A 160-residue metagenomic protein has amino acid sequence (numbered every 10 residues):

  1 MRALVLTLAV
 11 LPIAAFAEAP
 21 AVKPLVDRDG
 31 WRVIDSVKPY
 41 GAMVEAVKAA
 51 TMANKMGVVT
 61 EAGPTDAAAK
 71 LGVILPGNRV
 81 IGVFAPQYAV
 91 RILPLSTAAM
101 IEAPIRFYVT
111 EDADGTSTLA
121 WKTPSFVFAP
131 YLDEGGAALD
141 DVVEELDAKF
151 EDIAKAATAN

Functional and structural regions predicted by a protein language model:
M1-L4: Positively charged n-region of N-terminal signal peptides that target proteins for export
P12-A17: N-terminal signal peptide c-region/cleavage motif recognized by signal peptidases
E18-I81: N-terminal secretory signal peptides
M43, V47, P64, A89 (+2 more regions): Stable alpha-helical elements in mature extracytoplasmic
V47, A62-P64, A85-Q87, A113 (+1 more regions): A mature extracytoplasmic/lumenal domain signature
G77-E111: Surface-exposed short loop/turn segments
F107-G136: Beta-strand/loop substructures that line and gate deep hydrophobic ligand-binding cavities in soluble
S125-N160: C-terminal partner/receptor-binding element of secreted or periplasmic proteins
